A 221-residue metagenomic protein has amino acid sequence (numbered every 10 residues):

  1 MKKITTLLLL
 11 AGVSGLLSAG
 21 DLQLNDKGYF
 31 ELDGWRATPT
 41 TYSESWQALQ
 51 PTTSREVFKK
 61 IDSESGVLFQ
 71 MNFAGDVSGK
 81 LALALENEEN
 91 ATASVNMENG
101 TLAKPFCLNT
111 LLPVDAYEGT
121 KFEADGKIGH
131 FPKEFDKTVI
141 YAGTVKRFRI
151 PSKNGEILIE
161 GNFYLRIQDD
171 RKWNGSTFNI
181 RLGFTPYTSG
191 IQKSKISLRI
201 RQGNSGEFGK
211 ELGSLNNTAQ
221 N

Functional and structural regions predicted by a protein language model:
K2-L9: Sec-dependent signal peptide recognition, specifically the positively charged N-region followed immediately by
L10-S18: Hydrophobic h-region of N-terminal signal peptides that target proteins for export in Gram-negative bacteria
D21-W35: Short N-terminal segments immediately surrounding and downstream of signal-peptide cleavage
N25, Y42, W46, Q50-S54 (+5 more regions): Beta-strand-rich recognition/accessory modules
A93: A carbohydrate-recognition surface predominantly in extracellular/luminal proteins
N96-H130: Acidic (Asp/Glu-rich), glycine- and aromatic
E118-F148: Extracellular/luminal beta-rich ligand-recognition and adhesion surfaces characterized by aromatic-Gly/Pro-enriched
